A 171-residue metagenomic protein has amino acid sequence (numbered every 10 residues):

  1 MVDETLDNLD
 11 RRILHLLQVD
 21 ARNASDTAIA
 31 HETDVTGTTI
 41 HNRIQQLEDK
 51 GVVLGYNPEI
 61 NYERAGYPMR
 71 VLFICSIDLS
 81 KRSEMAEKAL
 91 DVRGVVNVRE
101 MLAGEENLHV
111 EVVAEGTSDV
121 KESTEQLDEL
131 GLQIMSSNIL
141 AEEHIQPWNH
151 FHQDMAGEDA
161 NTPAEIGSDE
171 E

Functional and structural regions predicted by a protein language model:
M1-E171: A compositional/biophysical signature of low hydrophobicity enriched in polar/charged and small residues
